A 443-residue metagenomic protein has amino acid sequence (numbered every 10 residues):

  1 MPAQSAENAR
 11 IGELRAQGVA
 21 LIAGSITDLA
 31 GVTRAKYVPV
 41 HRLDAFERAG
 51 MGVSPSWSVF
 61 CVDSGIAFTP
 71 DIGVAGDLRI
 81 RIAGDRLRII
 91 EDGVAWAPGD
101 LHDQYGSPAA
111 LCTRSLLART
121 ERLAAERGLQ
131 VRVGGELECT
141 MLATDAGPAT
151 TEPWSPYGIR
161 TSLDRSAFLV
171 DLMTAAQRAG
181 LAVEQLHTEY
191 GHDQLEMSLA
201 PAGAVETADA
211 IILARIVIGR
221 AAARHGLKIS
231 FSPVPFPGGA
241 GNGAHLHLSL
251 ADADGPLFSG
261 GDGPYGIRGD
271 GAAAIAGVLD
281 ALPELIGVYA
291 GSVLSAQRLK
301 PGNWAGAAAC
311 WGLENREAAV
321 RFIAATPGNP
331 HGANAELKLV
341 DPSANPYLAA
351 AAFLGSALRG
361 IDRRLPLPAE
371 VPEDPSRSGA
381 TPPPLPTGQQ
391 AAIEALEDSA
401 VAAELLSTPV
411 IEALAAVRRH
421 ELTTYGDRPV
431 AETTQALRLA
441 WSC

Functional and structural regions predicted by a protein language model:
M1-Q185, A210, P384-C443: ATP/Mg2+-dependent ligation/transfer catalytic cores
P2, A6-G12, L213, L227-K228 (+2 more regions): Catalytic-core signal marking the mid-to-C-terminal active-site face
D28-A30, H102-P108, T161, P201-T207 (+3 more regions): A generic structural motif
G93-D100, H192-A200, N242-H247, G332-E336: Glycine-rich, often proline-containing surface loops adjacent to acidic residues and nearby aromatics that form
A125-G128, A204, A208, G219-I229 (+3 more regions): Secondary-structure transition/capping motifs at alpha-helix termini and the adjoining loop/turn into the next element
R132-A143, A179-L199, I229-L246, L285-V293: Core alpha/beta catalytic barrel or barrel-like domain that forms the active/cofactor pocket in diverse metabolic
A149-I159, H192-T207, F236-G241, G255-S259: Active-site-proximal beta-alpha loop/turn segments in soluble metabolic enzymes
L169-M173, Q177-V183, M197-A204, R215-F231 (+1 more regions): Accessory "access/gating" subregions that flank catalytic or transport cores
